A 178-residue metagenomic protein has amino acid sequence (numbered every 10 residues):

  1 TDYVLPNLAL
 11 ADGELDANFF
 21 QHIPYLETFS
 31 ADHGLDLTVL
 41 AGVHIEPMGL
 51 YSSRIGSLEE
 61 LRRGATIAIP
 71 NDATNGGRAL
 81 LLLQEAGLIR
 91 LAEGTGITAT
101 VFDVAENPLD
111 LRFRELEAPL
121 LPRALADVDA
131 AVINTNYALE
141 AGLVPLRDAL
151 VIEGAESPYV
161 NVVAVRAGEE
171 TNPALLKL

Functional and structural regions predicted by a protein language model:
T1-L8, T95-R123: Short helix-initiation/N-cap motifs at beta->coil->alpha
Y3-G34, G56, A138-G142: Pocket-flanking alpha-helical
N7, A11, I23-L26, G76-L80 (+2 more regions): Extracytoplasmic/secreted envelope proteins and their assembly/folding machinery, especially bacterial periplasmic
A11-Q21, A65, L88, L109-R112 (+1 more regions): Alpha-to-beta junction loops
T28-L40, I55, D127, V132 (+1 more regions): Ligand-binding "clamshell"
L40-R90: A conserved helix-loop-strand patch within extracytoplasmic ligand-binding domains of the periplasmic binding
P47-L58, V160-A174: A bilobed periplasmic-binding-protein/Venus flytrap-type ligand-binding module shared by bacterial periplasmic
R63-A65, T171-L178: Short amphipathic alpha-helical coupling segments at ligand-binding clamshell hinges and other catalytic/signaling
